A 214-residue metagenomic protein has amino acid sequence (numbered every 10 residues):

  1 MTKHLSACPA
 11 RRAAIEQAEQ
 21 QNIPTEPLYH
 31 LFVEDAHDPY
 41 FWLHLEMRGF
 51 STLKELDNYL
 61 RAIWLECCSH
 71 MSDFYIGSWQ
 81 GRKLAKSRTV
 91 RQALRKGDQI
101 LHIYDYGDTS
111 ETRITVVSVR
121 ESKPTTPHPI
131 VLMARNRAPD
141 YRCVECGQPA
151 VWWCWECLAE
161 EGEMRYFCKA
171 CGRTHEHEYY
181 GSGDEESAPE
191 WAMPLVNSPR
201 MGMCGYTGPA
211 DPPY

Functional and structural regions predicted by a protein language model:
M1-Y214: Short linear regulatory motifs enriched in tryptophan with gly/pro/ser
